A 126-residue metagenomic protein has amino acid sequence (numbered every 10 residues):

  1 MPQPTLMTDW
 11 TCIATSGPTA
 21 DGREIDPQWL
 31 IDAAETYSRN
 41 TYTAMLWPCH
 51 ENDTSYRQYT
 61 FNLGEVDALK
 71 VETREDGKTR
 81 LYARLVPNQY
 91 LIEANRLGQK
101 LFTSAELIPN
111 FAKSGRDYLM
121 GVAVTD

Functional and structural regions predicted by a protein language model:
M1-D126: N-terminal, leucine/charged-rich tether regions that mediate assembly and partner docking in large macromolecular
